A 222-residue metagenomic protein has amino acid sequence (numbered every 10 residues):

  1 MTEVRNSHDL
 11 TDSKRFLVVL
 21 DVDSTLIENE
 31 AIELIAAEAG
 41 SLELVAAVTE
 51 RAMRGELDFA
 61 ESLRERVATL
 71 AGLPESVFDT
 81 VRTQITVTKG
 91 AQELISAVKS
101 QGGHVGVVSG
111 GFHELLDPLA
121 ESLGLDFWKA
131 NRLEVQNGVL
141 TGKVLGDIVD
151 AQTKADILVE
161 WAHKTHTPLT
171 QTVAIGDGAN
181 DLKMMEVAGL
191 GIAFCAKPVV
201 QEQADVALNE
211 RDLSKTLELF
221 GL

Functional and structural regions predicted by a protein language model:
T2-L133: Alpha-helical substrate-recognition element adjacent to the catalytic core
R82-L222: C-terminal cap/substrate-recognition subdomain and adjoining C-terminal extension of metal-dependent phosphatase-like
